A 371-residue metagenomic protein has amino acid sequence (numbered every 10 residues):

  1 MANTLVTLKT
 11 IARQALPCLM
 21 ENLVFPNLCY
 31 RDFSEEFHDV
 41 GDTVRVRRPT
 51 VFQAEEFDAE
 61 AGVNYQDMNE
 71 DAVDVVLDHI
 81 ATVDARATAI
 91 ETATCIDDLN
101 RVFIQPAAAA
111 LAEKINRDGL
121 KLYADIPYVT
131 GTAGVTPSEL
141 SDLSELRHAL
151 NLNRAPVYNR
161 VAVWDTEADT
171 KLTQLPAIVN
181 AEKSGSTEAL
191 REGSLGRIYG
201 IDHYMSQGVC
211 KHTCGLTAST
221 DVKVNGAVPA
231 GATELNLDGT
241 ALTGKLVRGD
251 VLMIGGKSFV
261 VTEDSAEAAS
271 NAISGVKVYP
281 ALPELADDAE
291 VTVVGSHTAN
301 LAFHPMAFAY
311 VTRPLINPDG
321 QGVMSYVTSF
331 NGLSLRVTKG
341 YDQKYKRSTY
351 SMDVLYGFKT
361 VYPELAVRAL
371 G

Functional and structural regions predicted by a protein language model:
M1-L77, A366: N-terminal "assembly arms/tails" that initiate or stabilize quaternary assembly in self-assembling proteins
Y30-E35, T132-S141, D238-G244, A269-N271: Surface-exposed ligand/attachment interfaces on beta-rich extracellular proteins
Y30-H38, T50, E55, L140-Q174 (+1 more regions): Short, low-complexity, charged/polar segments at coil/turn and helix-coil boundaries
V46, V73-D142, N151-A168, R191-M205 (+1 more regions): Long, contiguous amphipathic alpha-helices that act as assembly "spine/axial" helices in icosahedral shell and virion
A54-F57, A85, C95, K171-Q174 (+3 more regions): Short helix/loop capping segments that flank catalytic or ligand/cofactor-binding pockets
A109-P137, S219-D221, S296-Y326: Signature of extracytoplasmic/envelope-associated structural regions
K171-D287, R368-A369: Autoprocessing Asn-cyclization modules and mimics
E192-C210, G256-K257, T262-A366: Internal mixed-charge
